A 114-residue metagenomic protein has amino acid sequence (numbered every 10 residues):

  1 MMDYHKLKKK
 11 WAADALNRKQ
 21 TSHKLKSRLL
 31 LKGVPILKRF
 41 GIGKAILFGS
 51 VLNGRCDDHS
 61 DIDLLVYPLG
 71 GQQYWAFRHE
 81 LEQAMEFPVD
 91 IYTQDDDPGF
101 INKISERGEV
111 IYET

Functional and structural regions predicted by a protein language model:
M1-G43, N53-D58, P68-T114: Catalytic core of pol beta-like nucleotidyltransferases
F48-S50: Glycine-rich beta-strand-to-loop/alpha-helix junction loops that act as flexible
